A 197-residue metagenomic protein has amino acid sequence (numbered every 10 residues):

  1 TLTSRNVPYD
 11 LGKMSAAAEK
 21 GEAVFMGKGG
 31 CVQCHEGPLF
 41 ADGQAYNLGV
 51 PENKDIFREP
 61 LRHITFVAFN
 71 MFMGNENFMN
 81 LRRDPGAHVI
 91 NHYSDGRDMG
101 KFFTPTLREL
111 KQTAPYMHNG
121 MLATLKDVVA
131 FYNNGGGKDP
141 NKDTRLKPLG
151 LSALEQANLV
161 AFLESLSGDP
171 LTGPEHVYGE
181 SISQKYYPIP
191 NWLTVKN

Functional and structural regions predicted by a protein language model:
T1, N75, H118-A123, L151-L159: Periplasmic c-type cytochrome electron-transfer domains
N6-M121, D127-A130, G137-D139, P174-N197: Short glycine/threonine-rich turn/loop motifs
K13-A16, L146, L154: A structural signal for alpha-helical segments
K20, N158-A161: Short, solvent-exposed alpha-helical surface patches in well-structured domains
K28-G30, T124, E155-A157, L166: Loop/turn elements at helix/coil->beta-strand transitions in domains of secreted/extracellular proteins
L107, K138-S152: Axial heme c-ligation environment in periplasmic c-type cytochrome domains
L166-P174: Bilobed periplasmic-binding protein-like "clamshell/Venus-flytrap" ligand-binding domains
